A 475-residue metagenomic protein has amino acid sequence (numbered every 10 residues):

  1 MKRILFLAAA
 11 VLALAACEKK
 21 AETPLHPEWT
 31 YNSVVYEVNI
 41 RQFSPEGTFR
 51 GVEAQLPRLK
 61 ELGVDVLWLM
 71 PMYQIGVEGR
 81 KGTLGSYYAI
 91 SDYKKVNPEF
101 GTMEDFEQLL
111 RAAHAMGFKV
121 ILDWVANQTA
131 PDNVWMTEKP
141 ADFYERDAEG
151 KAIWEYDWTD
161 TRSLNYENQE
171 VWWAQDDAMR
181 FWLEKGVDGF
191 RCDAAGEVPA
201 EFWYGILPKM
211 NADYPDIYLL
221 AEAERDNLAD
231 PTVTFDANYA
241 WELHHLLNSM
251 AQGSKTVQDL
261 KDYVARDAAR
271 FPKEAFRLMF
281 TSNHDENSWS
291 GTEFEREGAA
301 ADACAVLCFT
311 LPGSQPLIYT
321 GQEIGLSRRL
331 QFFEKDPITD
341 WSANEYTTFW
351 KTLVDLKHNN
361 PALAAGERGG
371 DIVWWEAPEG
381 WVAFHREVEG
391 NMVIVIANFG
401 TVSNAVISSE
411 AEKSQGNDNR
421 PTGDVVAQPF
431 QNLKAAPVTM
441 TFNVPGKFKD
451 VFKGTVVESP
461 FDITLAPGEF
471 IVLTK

Functional and structural regions predicted by a protein language model:
A15-A16: C-terminal motif of bacterial Sec signal peptides marking the signal peptidase cleavage site
K19-R50, A54-D65, P71-K185, G205-Y214 (+1 more regions): Substrate-binding/active-site clefts of carbohydrate-active enzymes
V38, L59, L69, Y93 (+11 more regions): Conserved, mostly hydrophobic/aromatic
W68-G82, D123-D132, D193-P199, A223-N227 (+2 more regions): Short, solvent-exposed turn/loop segments enriched in Gly/Ser/Thr/Pro and often Arg
D142-F143, E412-Q431, P437: A cross-taxon signal for low-complexity, glycine/charged-rich
D177, D193-F280, G298, L307-T310 (+5 more regions): Active-site-proximal helices and loops of the catalytic beta/alpha 8
W375-V406, F430-F442: Carbohydrate-binding surface patches
E458-K475: C-terminal beta-strand-rich structural cap/linker in extracellular carbohydrate-active enzymes
